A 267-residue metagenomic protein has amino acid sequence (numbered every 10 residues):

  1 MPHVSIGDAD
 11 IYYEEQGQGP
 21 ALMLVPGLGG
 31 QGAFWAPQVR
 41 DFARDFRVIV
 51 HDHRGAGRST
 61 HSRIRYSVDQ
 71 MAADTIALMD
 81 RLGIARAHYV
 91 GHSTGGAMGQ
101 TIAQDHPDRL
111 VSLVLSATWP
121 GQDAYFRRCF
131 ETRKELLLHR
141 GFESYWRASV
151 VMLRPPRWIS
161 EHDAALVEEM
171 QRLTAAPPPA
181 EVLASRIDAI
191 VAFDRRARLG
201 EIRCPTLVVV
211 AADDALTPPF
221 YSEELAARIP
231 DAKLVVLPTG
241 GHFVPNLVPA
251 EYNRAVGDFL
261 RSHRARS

Functional and structural regions predicted by a protein language model:
I6-I64: Conserved HGGG/HGGXW glycine-rich cap/lid loop of the alpha/beta-hydrolase fold
R40, I49-T94: Active-site loop/oxyanion-hole signature of alpha/beta-hydrolase fold enzymes
Q100, Q104-D105, V111-R140: Flexible "cap/lid" loop of the alpha/beta hydrolase fold
A124-F126, E143-R198: Conserved alpha/beta-hydrolase catalytic His-Asp/Glu region
I202, V208-V210: Short beta-strand/loop motif that positions the catalytic acidic residue of the alpha/beta-hydrolase fold
D213-T217: Acidic catalytic loop of the alpha/beta-hydrolase fold
E223-F243: Catalytic histidine neighborhood in serine/cysteine hydrolases with alpha/beta-hydrolase-type architecture
G240-N253: Catalytic histidine-centered segment of alpha/beta-hydrolase-like enzymes
